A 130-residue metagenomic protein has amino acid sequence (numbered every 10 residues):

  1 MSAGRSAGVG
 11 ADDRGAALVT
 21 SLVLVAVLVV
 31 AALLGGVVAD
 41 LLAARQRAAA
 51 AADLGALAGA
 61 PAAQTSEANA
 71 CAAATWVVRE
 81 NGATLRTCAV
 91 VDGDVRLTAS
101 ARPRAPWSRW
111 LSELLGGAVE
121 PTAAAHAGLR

Functional and structural regions predicted by a protein language model:
M1-A70: Alpha-helical assembly-interface signal, strongest on the long, hydrophobic N-terminal helix that forms
S2, A56-A105: Short amphipathic secondary-structure patches
S2-G4, S108-R130: Low-complexity, S/T/G/P-rich flexible repeat/linker segments used as non-globular hinges and stalks within
A31-G35, L97-E113: Short, structured secondary-structure boundary patches
R45, V91-D94, A123-A125: Low-complexity, flexible helical/coil segments
A52-D53, V78, A125: Residue-level preference for non-acidic, small/hydrophobic
